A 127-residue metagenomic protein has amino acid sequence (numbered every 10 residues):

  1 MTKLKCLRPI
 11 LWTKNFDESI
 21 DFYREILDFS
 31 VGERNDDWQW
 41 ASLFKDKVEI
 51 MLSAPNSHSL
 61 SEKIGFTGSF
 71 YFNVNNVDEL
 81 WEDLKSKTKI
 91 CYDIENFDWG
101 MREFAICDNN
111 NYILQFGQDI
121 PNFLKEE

Functional and structural regions predicted by a protein language model:
M1-E18, G68-F70, D119-E127: N-terminal beta-strand motif that seeds the catalytic metal site of vicinal oxygen chelate
C6-K14, A41-F44, L60-S86, R102-C107 (+1 more regions): Vicinal oxygen chelate
L11, G32-R34, E95-N96: Short beta-strand-to-loop elements that line the ligand-binding cleft of bilobed periplasmic-binding protein-like
D17-S30: Amphipathic alpha-helical segments
S30, T88-Y92: A common structural junction motif
S30-G65, I113-D119: Conserved short beta-strand elements that form part of the metal-binding/catalytic scaffold of enzyme active sites
D36-Q39, D98-R102: Short acidic/glycine-enriched loop/turn segments that link adjacent beta-strands
A105-E127: A generic hydrophobic-segment detector
